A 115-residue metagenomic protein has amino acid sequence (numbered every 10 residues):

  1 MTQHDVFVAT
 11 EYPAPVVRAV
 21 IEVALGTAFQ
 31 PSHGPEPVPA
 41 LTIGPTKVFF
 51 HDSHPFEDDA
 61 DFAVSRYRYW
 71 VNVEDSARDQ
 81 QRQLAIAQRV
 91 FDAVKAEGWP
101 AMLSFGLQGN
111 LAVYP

Functional and structural regions predicted by a protein language model:
M1-Q30: Short, extreme N-terminal segment that most often corresponds to the first beta-strand
D5-F7, K47, R68-N72, P100-S104: Ordered hydrophobic segments in well-structured contexts
V8, A28, K47-D52, Q80-Q83 (+1 more regions): A short linear-motif detector with a strong N-terminal bias
E11-Y12, N72-D79, G106-Q108: Short, flexible beta-strand-to-coil junctions
I21-V23, T46, R89: Hydrophobic/basic alpha-helical segments enriched in Actinobacteria
A28-A77, Y114: Short, intrinsically disordered low-complexity segments
Q81-P115: Acidic, proline/glycine-rich low-complexity IDRs
